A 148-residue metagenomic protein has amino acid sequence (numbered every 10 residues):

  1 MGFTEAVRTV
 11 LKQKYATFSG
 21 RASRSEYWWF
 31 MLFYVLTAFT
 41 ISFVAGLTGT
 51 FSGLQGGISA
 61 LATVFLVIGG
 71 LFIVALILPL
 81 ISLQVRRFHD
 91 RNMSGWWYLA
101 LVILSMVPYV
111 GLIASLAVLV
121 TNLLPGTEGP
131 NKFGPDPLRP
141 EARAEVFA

Functional and structural regions predicted by a protein language model:
M1-A6, V10, S52-Q55, S59 (+1 more regions): Coil-to-alpha-helix initiation sites in intrinsically disordered, low-complexity, charged segments
M1-F33, L80-W97, V120-A148: Membrane-interface extramembranous regions at the lipid-water interface
E26-G53, L61-Q84, S94-L123: Hydrophobic alpha-helical transmembrane segments in multi-pass membrane proteins
T50-A60, P130-N131, A142-A144: Short, surface-exposed, charge-dense and proline/glycine-enriched linear segments
